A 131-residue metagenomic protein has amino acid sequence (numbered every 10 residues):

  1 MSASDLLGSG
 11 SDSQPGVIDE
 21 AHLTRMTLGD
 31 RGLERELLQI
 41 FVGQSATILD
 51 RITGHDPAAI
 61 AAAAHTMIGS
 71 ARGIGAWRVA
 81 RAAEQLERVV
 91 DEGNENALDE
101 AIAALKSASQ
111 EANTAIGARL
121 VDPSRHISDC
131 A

Functional and structural regions predicted by a protein language model:
M1-P15, V121-C130: Intrinsically disordered or compositionally simple regulatory linkers and C-terminal tails in signal-transduction
I18-T66, G73, A97-L120: Long, amphipathic alpha-helical coiled-coil segments characteristic of histidine-phosphotransfer scaffolds
A71, V89-V90: Eukaryotic all-alpha helical interaction scaffolds
A71-G73, A83: Mid-chain, well-packed structural core segment of small domains
